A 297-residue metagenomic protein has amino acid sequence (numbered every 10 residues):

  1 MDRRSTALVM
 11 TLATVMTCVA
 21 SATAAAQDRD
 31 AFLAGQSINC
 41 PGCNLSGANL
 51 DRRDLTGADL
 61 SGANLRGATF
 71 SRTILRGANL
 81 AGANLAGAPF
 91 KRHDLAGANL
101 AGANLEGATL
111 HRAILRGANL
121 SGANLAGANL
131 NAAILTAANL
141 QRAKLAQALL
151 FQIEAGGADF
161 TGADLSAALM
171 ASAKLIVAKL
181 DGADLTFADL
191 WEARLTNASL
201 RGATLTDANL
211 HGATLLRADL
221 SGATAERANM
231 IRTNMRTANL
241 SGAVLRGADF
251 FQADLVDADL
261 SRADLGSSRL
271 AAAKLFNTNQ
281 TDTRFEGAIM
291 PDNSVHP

Functional and structural regions predicted by a protein language model:
M1-T11: Bacterial N-terminal signal peptides that target proteins for export
V9-V19: Bacterial N-terminal signal peptides
A25-P297: Tandem repeat scaffolds
